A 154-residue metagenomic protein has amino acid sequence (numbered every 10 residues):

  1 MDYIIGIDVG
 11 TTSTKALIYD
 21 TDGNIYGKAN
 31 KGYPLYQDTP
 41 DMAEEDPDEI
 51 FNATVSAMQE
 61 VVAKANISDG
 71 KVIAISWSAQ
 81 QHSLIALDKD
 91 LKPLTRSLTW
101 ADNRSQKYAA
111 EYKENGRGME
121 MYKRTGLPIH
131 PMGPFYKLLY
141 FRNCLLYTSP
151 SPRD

Functional and structural regions predicted by a protein language model:
M1-T95, K123: N-terminal glycine/serine-rich phosphate-binding loop of ATP-dependent small-molecule kinases, especially carbohydrate
I7, A101, R153: Active-site flanking residues adjacent to catalytic metal/cofactor-binding acidic residues
T11, S105, D154: Short, glycine/acidic-enriched loop or turn micro-motifs at the edges of active sites
M58, V62-A65, K113-G116, R142-L146: Structural signal for hydrophobic packing residues in well-ordered secondary-structure cores of soluble enzyme domains
I85-N143: Glycine-rich phosphate-binding loop and adjoining helix at the ATP-binding site of ATP-dependent phosphoryl-transfer
Y147-D154: Conserved small/polar residues in nucleotide/adenosyl-binding loops
